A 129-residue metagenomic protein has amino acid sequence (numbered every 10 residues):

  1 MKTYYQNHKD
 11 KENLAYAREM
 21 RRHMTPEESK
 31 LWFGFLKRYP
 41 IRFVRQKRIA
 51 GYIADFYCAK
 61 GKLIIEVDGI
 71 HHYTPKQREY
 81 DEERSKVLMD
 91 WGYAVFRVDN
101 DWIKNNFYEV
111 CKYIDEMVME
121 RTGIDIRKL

Functional and structural regions predicted by a protein language model:
M1-L129: Nucleic-acid endo/exonuclease domains
